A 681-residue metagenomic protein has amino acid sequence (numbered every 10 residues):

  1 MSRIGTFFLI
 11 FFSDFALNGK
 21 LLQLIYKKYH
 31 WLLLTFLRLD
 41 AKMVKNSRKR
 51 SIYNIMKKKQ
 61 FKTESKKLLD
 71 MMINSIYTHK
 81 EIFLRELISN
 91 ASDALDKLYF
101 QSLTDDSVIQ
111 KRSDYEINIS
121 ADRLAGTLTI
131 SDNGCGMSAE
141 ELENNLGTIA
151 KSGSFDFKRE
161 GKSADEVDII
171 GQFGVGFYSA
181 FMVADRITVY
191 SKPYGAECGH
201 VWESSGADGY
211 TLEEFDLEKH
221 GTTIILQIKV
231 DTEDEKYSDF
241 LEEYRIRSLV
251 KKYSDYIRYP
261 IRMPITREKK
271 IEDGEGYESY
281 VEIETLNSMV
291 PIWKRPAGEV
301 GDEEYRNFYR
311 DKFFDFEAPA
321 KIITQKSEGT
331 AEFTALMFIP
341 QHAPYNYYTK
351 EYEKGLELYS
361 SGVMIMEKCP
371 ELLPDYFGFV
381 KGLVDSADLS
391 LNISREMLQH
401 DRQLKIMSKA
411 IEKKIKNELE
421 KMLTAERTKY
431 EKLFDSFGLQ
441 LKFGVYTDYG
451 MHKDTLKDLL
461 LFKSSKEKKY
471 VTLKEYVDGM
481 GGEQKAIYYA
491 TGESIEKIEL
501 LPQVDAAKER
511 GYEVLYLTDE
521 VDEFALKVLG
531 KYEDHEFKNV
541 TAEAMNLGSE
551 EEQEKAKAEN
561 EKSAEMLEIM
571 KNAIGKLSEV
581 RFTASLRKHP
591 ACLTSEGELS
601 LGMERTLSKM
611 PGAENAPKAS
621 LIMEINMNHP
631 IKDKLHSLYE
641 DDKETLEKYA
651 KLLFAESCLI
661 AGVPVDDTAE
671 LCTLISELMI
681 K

Functional and structural regions predicted by a protein language model:
M1-S2, T6-F8, L33: Short, often N-terminal, low-complexity regions that either remain intrinsically disordered or form a short helix
S2, L17, D70, G378 (+1 more regions): Short, contiguous clusters of charged residues that form electrostatic/catalytic patches at enzyme active sites, used
I10, D14-I25, L32-K45, S51-Y53: Short, positively charged and aromatic/hydrophobic N-terminal segments
D14, K28, V183-D185: N-terminal low-complexity, intrinsically disordered patches enriched in charged
L21-L24, K28-Y29, M43-N46, R50 (+3 more regions): Intrinsic disorder/low-complexity segments enriched in polar/small residues
K42-E243, S248: GHKL (Bergerat-fold) ATPase N-terminal catalytic module, capturing the glycine-rich phosphate-binding loop and acidic
I169, I187-G209, K229-K681: GHKL/Bergerat-fold ATPase module in large chromosome/replication-associated machines
